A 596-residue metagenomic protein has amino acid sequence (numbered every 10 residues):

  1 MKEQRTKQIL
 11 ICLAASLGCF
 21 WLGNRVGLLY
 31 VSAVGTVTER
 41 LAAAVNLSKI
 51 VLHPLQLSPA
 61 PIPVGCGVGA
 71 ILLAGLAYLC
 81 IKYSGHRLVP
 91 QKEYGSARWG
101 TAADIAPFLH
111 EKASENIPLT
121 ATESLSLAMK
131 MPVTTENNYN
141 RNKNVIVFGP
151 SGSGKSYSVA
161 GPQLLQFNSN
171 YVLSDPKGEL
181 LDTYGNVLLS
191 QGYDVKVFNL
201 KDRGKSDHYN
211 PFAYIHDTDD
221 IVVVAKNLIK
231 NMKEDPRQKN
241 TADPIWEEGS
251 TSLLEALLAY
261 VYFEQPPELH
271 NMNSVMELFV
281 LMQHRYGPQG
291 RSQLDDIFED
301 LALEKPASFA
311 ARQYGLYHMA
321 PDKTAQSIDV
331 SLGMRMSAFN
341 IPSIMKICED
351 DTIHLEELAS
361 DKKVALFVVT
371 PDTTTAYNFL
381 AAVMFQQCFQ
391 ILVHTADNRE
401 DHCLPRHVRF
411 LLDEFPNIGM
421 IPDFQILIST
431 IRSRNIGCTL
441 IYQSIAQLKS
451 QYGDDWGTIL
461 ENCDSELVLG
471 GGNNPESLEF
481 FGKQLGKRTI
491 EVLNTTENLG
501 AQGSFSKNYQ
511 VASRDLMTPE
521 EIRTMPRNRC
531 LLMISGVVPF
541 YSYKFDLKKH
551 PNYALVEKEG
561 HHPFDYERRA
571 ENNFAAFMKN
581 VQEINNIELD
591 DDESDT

Functional and structural regions predicted by a protein language model:
M1-S153, Y157-P162, N498, E593-T596: Basic- and hydrophobic-enriched, low-structure N-terminal and domain-boundary segments that flank ATP-binding catalytic
G27, R141-I436, Q451-Y452, E520-K544 (+1 more regions): P-loop NTPase motor domains
L47-P54, I62-L119, T218-L228, V275-R285 (+3 more regions): Short alpha-helical interface patches
G95-R98, L127, K143-N144, R312 (+4 more regions): General secondary-structure edge motif
A102-E111, A121-N137, Y157-S158, A325-S331 (+6 more regions): A broad, low-specificity signal for short, low-complexity segments enriched in glycine/proline and polar/charged
H110-E115, F379, F415, G472: A short glycine-/small-residue-rich loop at the edge of a beta-strand within enzyme catalytic domains
I428-L531: Conserved ATP-driven motor cores of ASCE-family P-loop NTPases powering translocation/secretion/packaging/pilus
